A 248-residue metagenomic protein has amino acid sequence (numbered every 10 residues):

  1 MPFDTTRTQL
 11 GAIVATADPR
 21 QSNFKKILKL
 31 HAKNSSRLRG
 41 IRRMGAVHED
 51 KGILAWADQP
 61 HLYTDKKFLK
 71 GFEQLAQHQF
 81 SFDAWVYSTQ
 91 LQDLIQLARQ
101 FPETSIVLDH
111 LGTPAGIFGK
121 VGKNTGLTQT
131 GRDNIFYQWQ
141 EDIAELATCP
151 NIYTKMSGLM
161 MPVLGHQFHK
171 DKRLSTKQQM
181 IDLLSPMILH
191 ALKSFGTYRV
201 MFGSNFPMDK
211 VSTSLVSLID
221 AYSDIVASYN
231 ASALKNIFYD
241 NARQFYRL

Functional and structural regions predicted by a protein language model:
M1-H78, A98-Q100, K120-G122, Y137 (+1 more regions): Mid-domain alpha/beta scaffold segments of enzyme catalytic cores
T8, S36, T148, F195-Y198 (+1 more regions): Structured loop/turn residues at beta-strand edges in well-structured enzyme cores
I13, I41, L75, H110 (+4 more regions): Conserved, mostly hydrophobic/aromatic
D18, A46, L111, L159 (+1 more regions): Flexible loop residues that form catalytic and substrate-binding hotspots at small-molecule/glycan-binding clefts
Q21-F24, E49-G52, D93-L94, P114-I117 (+2 more regions): Short catalytic/ligand-binding loop motif for oxyanion handling, primarily in non-cytosolic enzymes, centered on
D58-M201: Catalytic pocket-lining loop regions of alpha/beta-barrel enzymes, especially the amidohydrolase/enolase/GH5 lineages
G71, F136, M208-D209, T213-S214: A generic "structured core" feature
L189-H190, S194-M201, D209-L248: Mid-to-C-terminal alpha-helical segments outside catalytic/metal-binding sites
